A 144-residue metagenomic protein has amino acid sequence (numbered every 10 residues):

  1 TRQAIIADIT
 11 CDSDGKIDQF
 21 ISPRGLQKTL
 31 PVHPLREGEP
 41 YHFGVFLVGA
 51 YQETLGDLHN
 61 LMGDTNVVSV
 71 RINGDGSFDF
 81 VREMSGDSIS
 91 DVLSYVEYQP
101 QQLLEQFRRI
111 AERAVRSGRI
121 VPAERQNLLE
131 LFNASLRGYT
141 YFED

Functional and structural regions predicted by a protein language model:
T1-D144: Charged (often Lys/Glu-rich) extended helix/loop segments that serve as interaction or gating elements
